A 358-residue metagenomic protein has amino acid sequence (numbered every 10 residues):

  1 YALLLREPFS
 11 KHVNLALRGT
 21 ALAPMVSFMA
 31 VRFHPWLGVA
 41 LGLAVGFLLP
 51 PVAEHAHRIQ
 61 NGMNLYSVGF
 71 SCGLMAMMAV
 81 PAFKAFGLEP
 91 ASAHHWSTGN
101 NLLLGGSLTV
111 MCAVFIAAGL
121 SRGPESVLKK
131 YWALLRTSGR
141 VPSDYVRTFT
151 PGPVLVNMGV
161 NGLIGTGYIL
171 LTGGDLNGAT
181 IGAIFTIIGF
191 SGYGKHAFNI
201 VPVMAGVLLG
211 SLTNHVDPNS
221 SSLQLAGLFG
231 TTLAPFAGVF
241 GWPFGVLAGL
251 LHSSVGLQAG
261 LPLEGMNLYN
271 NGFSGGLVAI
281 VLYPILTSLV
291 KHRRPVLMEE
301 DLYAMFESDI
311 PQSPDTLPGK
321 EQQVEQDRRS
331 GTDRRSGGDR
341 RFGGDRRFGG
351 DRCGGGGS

Functional and structural regions predicted by a protein language model:
Y1-H55, G167-S254, Q258: Early transmembrane hairpin of solute transport permeases
A21-V45, L49-L104, A259-F273: Membrane-interface helix-loop-helix junctions at boundaries between adjacent transmembrane segments
S71-P81, T109-I116, T231, S274-L286: Hydrophobic cores of alpha-helical transmembrane segments in multi-pass inner/ER membrane proteins, independent
A91-I184: Membrane-embedded hairpin module used as a gating/binding unit in multi-pass transport and secretion proteins
G99, W132-G139, H292-P311: Short, highly charged, low-complexity non-transmembrane loops/tails of multi-pass membrane proteins
L120-K130, I285-E300: Membrane-interface capping segments at transmembrane-helix boundaries
L247-T287: Internal helix-turn-beta structural module
T316-L317, Q322-Q323, R328-R329, R334-R335 (+3 more regions): Arginine-selective low-complexity/disordered segments
